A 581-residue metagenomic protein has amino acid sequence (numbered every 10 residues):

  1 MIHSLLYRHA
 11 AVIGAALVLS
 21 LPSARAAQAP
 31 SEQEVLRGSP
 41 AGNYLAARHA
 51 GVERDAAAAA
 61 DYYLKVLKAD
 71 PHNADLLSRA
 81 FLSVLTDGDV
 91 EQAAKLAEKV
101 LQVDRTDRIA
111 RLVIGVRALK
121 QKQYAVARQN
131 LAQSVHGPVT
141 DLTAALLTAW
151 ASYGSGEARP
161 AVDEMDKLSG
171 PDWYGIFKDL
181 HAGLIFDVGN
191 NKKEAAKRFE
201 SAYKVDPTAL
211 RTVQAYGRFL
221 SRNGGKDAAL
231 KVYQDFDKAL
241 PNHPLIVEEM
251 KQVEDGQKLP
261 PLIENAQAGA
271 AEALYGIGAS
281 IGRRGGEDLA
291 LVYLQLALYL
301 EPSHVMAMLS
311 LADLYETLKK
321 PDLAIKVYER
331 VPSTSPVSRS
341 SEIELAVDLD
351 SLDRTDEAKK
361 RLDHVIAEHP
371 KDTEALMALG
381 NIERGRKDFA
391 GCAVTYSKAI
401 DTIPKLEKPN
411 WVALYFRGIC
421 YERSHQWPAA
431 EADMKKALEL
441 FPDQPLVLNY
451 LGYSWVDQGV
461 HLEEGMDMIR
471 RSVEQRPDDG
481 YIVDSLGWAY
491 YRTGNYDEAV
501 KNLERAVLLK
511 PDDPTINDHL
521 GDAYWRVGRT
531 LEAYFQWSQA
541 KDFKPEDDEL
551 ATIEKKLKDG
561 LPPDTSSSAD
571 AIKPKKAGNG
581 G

Functional and structural regions predicted by a protein language model:
I2-A11: Bacterial N-terminal signal peptides that target proteins for export
A11-S20: Bacterial N-terminal signal peptides
A27-D55, D61-D513, D518-G581: Alpha-solenoid helical repeat scaffolds
